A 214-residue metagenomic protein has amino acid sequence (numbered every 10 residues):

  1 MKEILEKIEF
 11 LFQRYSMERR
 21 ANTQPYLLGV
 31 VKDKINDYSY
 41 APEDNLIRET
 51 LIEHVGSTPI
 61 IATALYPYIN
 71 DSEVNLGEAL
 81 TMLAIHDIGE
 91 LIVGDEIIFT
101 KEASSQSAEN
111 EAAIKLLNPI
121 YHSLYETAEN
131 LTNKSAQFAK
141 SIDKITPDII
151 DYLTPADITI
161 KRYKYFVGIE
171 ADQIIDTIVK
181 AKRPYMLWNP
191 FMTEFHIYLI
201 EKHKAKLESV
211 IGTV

Functional and structural regions predicted by a protein language model:
M1-V214: Alpha-helical, largely C-terminal catalytic domains that coordinate divalent metal ions via clustered Asp/Glu/His
